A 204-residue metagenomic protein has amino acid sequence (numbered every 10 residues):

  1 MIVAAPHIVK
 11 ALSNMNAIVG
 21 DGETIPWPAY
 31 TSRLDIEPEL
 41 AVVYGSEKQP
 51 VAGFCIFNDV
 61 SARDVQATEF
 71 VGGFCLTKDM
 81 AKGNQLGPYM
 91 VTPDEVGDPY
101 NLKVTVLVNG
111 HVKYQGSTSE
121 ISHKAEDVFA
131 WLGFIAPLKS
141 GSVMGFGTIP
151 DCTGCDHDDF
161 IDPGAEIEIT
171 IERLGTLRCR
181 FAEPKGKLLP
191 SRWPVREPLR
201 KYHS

Functional and structural regions predicted by a protein language model:
M1-A130, I135, L189-S204: Glycine-enriched loop-and-adjacent helix/strand subsegments that border the catalytic/binding cleft of enzyme cores
I25, G116, L177-E183: Generic detection of short hydrophobic beta-strand segments and adjacent strand-loop junctions
F54, D156-I169, C179-W193: Short, compositionally biased
V108-G110, G147, E172: Short strand-turn-strand beta-turns centered on an Asx-Gly dipeptide
K124-D162: A conserved acidic, glycine/proline-rich C-terminal tail/linker
I149-T153, E172-L177: Short, charged beta-turn/beta-strand-edge "cap" motif at the junction between a beta-strand and an adjacent loop
